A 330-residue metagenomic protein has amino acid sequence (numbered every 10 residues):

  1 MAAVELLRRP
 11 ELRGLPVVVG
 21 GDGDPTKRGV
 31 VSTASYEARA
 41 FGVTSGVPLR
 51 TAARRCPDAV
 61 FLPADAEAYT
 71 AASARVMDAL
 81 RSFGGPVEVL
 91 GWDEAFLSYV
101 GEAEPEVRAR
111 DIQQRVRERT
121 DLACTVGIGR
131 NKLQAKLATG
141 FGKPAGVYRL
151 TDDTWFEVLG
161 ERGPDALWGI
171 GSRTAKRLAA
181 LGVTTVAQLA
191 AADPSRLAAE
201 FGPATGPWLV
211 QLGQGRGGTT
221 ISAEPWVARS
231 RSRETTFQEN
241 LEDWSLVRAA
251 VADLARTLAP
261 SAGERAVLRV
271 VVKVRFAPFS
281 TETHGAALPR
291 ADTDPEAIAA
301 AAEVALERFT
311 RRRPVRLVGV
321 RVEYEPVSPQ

Functional and structural regions predicted by a protein language model:
M1-W92: Residues that scaffold, gate, or flank divalent-cation-dependent active/transport sites
A2, G42, N131-K143, L212-G213 (+3 more regions): Stable alpha-helical structural segments in soluble proteins, enriched in small hydrophobic residues
E5-L7, G29-S32, Q134-G142, I221-S222: Short acidic, glycine/serine/threonine-rich loops at helix termini
T70-C124: Hydrophobic alpha-helical hairpins/lids featuring a short glycine-rich hinge
E104-G163: Long, highly charged, low-complexity intrinsically disordered interaction regions that mediate electrostatic DNA/RNA
A166, T174, A179-L317, E325-V327: DNA-contacting surface of Y-family translesion DNA polymerases
